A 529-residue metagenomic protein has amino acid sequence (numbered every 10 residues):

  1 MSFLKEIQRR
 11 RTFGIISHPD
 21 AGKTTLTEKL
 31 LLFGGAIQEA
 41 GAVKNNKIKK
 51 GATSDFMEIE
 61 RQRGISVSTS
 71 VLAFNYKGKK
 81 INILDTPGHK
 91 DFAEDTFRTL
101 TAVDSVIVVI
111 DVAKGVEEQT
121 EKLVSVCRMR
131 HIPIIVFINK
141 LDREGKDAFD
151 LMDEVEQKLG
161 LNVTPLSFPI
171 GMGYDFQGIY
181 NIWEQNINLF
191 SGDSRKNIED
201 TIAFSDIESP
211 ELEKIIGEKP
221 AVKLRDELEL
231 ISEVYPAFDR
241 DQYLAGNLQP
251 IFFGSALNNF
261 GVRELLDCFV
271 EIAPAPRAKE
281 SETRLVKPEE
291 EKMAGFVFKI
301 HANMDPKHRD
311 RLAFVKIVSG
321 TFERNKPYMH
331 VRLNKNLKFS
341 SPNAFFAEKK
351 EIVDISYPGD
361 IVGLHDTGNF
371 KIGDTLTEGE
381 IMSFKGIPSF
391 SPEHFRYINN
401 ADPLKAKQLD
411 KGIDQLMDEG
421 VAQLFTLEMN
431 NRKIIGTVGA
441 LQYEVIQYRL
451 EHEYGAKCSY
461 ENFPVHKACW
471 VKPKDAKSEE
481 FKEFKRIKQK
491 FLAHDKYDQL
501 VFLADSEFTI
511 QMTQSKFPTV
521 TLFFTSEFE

Functional and structural regions predicted by a protein language model:
M1-E529: Structural and coupling elements of P-loop NTPases
